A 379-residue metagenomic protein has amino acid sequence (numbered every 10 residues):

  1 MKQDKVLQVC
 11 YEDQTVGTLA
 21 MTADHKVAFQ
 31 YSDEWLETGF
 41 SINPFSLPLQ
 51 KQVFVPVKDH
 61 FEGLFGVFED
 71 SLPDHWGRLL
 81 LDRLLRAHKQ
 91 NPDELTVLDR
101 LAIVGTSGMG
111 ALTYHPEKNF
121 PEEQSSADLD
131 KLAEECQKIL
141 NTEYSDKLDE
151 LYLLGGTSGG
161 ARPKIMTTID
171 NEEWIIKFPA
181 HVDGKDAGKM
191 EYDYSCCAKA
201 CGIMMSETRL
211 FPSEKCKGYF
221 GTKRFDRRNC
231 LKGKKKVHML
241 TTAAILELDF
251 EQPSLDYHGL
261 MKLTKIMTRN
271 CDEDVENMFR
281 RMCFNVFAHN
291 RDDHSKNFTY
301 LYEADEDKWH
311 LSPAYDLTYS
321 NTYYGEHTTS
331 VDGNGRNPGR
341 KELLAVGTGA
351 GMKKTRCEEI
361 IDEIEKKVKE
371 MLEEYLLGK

Functional and structural regions predicted by a protein language model:
M1-S295, T299-K379: Phosphate/dinucleotide-binding and metal-coordinating scaffold of catalytic cores in nucleotide-dependent enzymes
